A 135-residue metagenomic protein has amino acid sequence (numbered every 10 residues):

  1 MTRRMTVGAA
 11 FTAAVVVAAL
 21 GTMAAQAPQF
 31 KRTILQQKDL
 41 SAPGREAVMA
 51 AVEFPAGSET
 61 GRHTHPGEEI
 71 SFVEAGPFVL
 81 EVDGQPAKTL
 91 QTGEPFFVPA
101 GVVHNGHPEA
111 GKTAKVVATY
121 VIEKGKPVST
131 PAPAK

Functional and structural regions predicted by a protein language model:
T2-A51, A87-T89, F97, P127-K135: A short, N-terminal "cap"/entry segment at the start of jelly-roll beta-barrel domains of the cupin/DSBH fold
G44-R45, S58-F72: A short beta-loop-beta micro-motif enriched in histidine and acidic residues
A51-E53, H65-L80: Short, conserved beta-strand element in jelly-roll/cupin
F54-P55, F78, G84-G101: Short acidic-glycine-tyrosine-enriched beta hairpin
T60-H65, V82, H107-E109: Short histidine-centered beta-strand/loop micro-motifs that create catalytic or ligand/metal-coordination sites
A87, G101-P127: Ligand-binding loop in jelly-roll beta-barrel domains
